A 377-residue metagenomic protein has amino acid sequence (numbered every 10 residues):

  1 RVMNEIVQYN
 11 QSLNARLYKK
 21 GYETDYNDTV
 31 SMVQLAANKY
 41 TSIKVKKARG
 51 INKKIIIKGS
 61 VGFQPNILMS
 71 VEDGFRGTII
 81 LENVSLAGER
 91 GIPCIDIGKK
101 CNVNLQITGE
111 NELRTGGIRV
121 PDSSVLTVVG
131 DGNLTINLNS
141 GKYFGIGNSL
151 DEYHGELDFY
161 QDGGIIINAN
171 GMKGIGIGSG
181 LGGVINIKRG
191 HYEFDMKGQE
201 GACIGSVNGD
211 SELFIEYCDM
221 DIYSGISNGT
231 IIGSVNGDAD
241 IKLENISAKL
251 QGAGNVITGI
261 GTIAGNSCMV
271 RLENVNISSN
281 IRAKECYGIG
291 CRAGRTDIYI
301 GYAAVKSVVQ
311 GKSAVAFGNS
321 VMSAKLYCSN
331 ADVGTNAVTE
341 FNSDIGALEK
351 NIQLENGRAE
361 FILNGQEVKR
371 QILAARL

Functional and structural regions predicted by a protein language model:
R1-L377: A composition-driven surface/loop motif
